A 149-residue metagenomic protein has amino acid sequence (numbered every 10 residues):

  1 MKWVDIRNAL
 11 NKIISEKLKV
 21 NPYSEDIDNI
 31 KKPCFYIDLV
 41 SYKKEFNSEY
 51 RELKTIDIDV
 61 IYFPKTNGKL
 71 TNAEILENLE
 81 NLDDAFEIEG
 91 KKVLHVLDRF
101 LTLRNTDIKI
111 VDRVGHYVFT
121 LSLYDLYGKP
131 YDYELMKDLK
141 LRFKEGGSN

Functional and structural regions predicted by a protein language model:
M1-Y23, K44-N149: Charged, amphipathic alpha-helical segments and their flanking helix caps
Y23-K32: Short acidic low-complexity segments
N29, Y42-K44: Short active-site-proximal "capping" loops at secondary-structure junctions
K32-V40: A short, hydrophobic beta-strand-centered structural micro-motif
